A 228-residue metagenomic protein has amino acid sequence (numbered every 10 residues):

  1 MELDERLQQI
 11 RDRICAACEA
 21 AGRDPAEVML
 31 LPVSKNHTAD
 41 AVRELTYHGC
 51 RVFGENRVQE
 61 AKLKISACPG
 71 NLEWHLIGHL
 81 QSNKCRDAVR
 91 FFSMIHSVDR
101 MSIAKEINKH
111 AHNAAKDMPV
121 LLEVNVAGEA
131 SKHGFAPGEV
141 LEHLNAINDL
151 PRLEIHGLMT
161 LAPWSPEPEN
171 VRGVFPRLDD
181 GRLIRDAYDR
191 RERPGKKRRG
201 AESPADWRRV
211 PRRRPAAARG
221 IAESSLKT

Functional and structural regions predicted by a protein language model:
M1-D179, L183-K197, E202-S225: Conserved alpha/beta-domain cores
